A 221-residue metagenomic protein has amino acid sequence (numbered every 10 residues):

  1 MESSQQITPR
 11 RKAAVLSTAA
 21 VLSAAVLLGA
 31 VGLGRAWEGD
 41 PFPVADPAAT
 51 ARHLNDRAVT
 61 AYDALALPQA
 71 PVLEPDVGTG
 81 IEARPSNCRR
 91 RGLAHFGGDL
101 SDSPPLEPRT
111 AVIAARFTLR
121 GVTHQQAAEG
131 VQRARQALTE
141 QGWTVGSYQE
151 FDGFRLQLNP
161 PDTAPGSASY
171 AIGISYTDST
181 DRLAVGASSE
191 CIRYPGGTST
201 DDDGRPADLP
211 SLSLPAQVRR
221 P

Functional and structural regions predicted by a protein language model:
E2-A20, L27-Q69, Q125, T139 (+1 more regions): An acidic-aromatic pocket/loop used at catalytic or ligand-binding sites
A14-L27, R89-S101: Phosphate-binding glycine-rich loops and adjacent basic patches that engage nucleotide phosphates, nucleic-acid
L22, S103-E107, T177: Short glycine/proline-enriched loop/turn "hinge" motifs that connect secondary-structure elements and lie
W37-R52, D99-R133: Terminal, regulation- and interaction-focused segments at domain boundaries
L67-A83, N87, Q141-Y148: Short secondary-structure junctions
D76-A111: A glycine-rich, hydrophobic loop/mini-helix early in the fold
S86-R89, A94-H95, R133, S188-R193 (+1 more regions): Functionally engaged cysteine thiol sites
Q136: Acidic, glycine-rich loop-and-strand cores that form catalytic or ligand-binding grooves in diverse globular domains
